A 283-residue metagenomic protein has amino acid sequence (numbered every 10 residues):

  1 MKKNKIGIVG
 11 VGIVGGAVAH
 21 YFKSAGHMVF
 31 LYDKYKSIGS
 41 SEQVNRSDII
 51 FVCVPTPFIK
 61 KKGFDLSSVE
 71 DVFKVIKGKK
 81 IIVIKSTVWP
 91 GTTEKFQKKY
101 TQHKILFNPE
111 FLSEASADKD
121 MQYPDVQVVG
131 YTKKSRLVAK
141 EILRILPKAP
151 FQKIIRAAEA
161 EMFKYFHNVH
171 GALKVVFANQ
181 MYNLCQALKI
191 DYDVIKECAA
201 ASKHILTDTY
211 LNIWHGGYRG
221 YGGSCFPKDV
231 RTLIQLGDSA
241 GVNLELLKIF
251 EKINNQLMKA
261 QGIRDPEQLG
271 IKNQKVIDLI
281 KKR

Functional and structural regions predicted by a protein language model:
M1-N45: NAD(P)+-binding Rossmann beta1-loop-alpha1 motif at the extreme N-terminus of oxidoreductases
K2-K5, G26-V29, K189-R283: NAD(P)-dependent Rossmann-like dehydrogenase/reductase catalytic/cofactor-binding core
S24, M28, Q97-L106, S113 (+3 more regions): Internal alpha-helical scaffold of NAD(P)-dependent oxidoreductase catalytic cores
N45-R46, G78, Y123: Alpha-helix C-terminal capping/helix-to-coil transition sites in glycosyltransferase folds
I49, F58-A117: Rossmann-like NAD(P)(H) cofactor-binding subdomain of soluble oxidoreductases
V52-V54, S86, Y131: Glycine-rich, N-terminal phosphate-binding loop of Rossmann-like dinucleotide-binding domains
